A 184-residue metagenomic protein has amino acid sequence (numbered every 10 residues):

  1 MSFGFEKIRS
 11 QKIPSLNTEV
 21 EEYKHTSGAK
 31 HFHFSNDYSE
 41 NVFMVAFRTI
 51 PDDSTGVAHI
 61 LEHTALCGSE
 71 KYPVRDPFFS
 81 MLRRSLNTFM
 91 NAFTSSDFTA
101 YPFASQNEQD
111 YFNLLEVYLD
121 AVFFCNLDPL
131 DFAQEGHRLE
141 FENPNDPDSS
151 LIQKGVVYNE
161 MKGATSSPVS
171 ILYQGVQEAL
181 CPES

Functional and structural regions predicted by a protein language model:
M1-Y38: N- or domain-start disorder-to-order transition segments that initiate the globular core
F5-E6, G28, V74, L172-P182: Generic N-terminal leader segments that precede the first folded domain
T18-E22, P147, N159-S184: Histidine-acidic residue clusters that define the catalytic metal-binding segment of zinc metallopeptidase domains
A29-K30, S85-L86, Y158: Short alpha-helical segments and helix-capping/turn motifs at coil-helix boundaries
F32-S35, E142, G163: A short, flexible low-complexity segment enriched in Lys/Arg and Gly/Pro that occurs in N-terminal basic tails
S35-D120, F124, D131, S166-S170: M16/MPP (pitrilysin/insulinase) zinc-metallopeptidase core fold and M16-derived inactive scaffolds
C125-N159: Acidic/histidine-enriched alpha-helical segments
